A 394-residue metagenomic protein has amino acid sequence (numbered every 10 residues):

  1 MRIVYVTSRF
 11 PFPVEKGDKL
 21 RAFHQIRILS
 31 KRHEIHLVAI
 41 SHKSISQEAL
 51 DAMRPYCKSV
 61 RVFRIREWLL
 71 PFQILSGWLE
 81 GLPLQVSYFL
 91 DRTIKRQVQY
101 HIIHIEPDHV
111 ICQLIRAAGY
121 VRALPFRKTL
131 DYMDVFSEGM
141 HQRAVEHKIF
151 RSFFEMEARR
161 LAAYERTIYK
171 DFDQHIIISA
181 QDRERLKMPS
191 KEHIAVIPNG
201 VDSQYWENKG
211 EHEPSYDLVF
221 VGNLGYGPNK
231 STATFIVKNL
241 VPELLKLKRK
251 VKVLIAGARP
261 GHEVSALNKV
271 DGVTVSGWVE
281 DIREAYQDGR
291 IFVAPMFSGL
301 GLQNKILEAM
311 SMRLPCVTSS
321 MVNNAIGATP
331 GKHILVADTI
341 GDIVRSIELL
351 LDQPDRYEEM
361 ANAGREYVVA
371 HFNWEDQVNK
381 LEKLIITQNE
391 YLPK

Functional and structural regions predicted by a protein language model:
M1-V62: N-terminal subdomain of nucleotide-sugar transferases
S8, E67, P71-Y88, K128-T167 (+1 more regions): Acceptor-binding helix/loop patch of EC 2.4 sugar-transfer enzymes, predominantly nucleotide-sugar-dependent
T129, S137, F154-N208: Donor nucleotide-sugar binding/catalytic pocket of nucleotide-sugar-dependent glycosyltransferases
D173, Q287-G301, M312-P315: Acidic donor-binding loop of glycosyltransferase active sites
V196-D288: Conserved catalytic-core segment of nucleotide-activated headgroup transferases in glycan assembly
K305-E308, P315-S319, L335: Short hydrophobic beta-strand element within catalytic cores of glycosyltransferases and related nucleotide-activated
I334-G341, L349-P354: Conserved acidic donor-binding segment of nucleotide-sugar-dependent glycosyltransferases
L349, R356-A370, Q377-K383: A short, well-ordered alpha-helix in the C-terminal region of glycosyltransferases
